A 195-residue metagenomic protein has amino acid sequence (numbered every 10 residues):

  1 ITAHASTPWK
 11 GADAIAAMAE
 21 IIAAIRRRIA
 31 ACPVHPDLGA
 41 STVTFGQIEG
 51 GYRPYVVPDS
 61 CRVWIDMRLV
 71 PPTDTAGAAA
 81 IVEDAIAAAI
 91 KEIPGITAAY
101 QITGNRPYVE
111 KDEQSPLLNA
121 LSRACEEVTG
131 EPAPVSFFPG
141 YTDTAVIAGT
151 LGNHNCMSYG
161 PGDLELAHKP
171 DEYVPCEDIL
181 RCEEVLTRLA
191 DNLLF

Functional and structural regions predicted by a protein language model:
I1-F195: Metal-dependent amide/peptide-bond hydrolase catalytic core, centered on the "pita-bread" metallohydrolase fold
